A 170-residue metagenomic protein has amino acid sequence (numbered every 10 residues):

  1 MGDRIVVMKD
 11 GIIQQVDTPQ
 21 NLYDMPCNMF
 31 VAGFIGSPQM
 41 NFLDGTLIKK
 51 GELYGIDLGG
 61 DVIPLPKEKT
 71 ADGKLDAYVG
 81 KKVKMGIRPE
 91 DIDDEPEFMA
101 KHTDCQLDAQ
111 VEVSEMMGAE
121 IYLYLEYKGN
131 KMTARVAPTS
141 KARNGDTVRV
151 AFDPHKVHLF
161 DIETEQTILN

Functional and structural regions predicted by a protein language model:
M1, Y127-K128: Short, structured coil segments at secondary-structure junctions
M1-V62: Internal alpha/beta loop-helix hairpins
I5-I13, L22, A109, L125 (+1 more regions): Hydrophobic packing within well-folded, soluble alpha/beta domains
Q14, Q20, T46-I48, E90 (+2 more regions): Conserved positions in beta-strands of structured domains
K49-L53, S114-I121, I162: Short, conserved beta-turn/loop elements at beta-strand boundaries and strand-helix junctions
L53-G55, G59-Q110, K131, K141-N170: Glycine/charge-rich catalytic "coupling/switch" loops of P-loop NTPases
D104-V113, M117-Y124: Long, well-ordered amphipathic alpha-helical subdomains in the mid-to-C-terminal portions of large enzyme subunits
